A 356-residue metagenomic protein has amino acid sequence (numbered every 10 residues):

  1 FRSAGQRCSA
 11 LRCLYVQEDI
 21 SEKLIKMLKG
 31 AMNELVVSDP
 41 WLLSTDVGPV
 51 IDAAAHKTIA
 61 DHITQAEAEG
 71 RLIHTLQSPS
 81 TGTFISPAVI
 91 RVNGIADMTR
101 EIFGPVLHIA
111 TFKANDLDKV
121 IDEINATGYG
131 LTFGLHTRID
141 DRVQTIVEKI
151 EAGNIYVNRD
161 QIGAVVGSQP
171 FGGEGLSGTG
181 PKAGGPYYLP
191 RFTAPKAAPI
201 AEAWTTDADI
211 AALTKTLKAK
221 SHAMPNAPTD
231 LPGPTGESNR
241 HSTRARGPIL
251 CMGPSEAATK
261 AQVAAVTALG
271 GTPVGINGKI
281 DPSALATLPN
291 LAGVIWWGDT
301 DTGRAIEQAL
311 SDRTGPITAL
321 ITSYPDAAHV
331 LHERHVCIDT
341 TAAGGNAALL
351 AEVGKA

Functional and structural regions predicted by a protein language model:
R2, D19, K26-V37, G48 (+3 more regions): Conserved C-terminal structural/oligomerization subdomain of aldehyde/semialdehyde dehydrogenase
Q6-C8: Extended low-complexity, polyampholyte segments enriched in Ser/Thr/Pro and acidic residues
L42-V47: Short linear capping/connector segments at secondary-structure termini
V50-I59: Short beta-strand to alpha-helix junction loop
G70: Glycine-centered, phosphate/nucleic-acid-interacting loop/turn motifs that mediate DNA/RNA or nucleotide
I73-Q77: Diglycine-centered glycine-rich loop/turn motifs
